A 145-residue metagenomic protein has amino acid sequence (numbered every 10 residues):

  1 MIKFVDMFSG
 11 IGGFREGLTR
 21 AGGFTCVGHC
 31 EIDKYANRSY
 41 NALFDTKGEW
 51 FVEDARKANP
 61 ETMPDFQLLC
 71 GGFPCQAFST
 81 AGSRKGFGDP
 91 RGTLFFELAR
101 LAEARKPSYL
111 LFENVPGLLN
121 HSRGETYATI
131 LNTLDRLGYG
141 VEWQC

Functional and structural regions predicted by a protein language model:
I2-K57: SAM cofactor-binding core of SAM-dependent methyltransferases, primarily the Rossmann-like beta-alpha-beta module
A42, G71, E103-A104: Solvent-exposed polar/charged
A58-F66, F78-C145: Class I S-adenosyl-L-methionine
F66-G72: Short SAM/SAH-binding signature in class I
P74-Q76: Short connector loops/turns at beta-strand edges and beta->alpha or beta->beta junctions
